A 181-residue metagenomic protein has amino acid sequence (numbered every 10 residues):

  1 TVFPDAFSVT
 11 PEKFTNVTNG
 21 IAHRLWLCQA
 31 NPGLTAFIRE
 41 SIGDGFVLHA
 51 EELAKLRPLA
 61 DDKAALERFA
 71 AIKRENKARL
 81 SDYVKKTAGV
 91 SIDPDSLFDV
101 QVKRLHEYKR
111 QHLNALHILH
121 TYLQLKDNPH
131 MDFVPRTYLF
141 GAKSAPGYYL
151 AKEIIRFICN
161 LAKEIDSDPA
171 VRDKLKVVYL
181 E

Functional and structural regions predicted by a protein language model:
T1-E181: Catalytic cores of carbohydrate-active enzymes across secretory and cytosolic contexts
